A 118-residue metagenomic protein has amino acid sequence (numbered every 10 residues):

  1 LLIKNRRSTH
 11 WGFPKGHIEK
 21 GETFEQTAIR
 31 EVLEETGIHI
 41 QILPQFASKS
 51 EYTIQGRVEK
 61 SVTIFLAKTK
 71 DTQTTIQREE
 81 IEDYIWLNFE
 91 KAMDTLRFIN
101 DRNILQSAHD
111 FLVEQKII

Functional and structural regions predicted by a protein language model:
L1-F13: N-terminal strand-loop-strand
I18-I42, S48-I104: Unchanged
I104-D110: A small-molecule sensor/coupling module
